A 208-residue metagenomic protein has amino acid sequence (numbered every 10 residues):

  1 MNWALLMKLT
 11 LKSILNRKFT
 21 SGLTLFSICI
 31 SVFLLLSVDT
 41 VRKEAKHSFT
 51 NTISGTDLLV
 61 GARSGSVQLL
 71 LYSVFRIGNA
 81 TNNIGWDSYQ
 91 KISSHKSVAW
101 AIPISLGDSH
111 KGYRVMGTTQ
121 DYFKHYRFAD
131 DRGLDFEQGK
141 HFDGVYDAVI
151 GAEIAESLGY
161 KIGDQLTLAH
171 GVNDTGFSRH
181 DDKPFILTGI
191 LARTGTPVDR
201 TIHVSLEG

Functional and structural regions predicted by a protein language model:
M1-L36: N-terminal Sec/SRP start-transfer signal
A4-K8, K12, K43, A148 (+1 more regions): Alpha-helical membrane and juxtamembrane elements of multi-pass inner-membrane transport and channel proteins
L5-L6, T40-E44, I84-D87: Short, conserved clusters of charged catalytic residues that mark active-site and nucleotide-handling motifs
K8-S13, S21-L23, I53-T56, R114-T118 (+1 more regions): Short acidic/polar alpha-helix capping motifs at helix-coil junctions
L11, V32-S64: Alpha-helical transmembrane segments
N16-R17, N51, R193: Membrane-interface junctions
R17, T40, K161: Residue-level signal for short amphipathic helical patches enriched in basic/charged and nearby hydrophobic residues
Q68-G208: A structural signal for hydrophobic secondary-structure junctions, strongest on transmembrane helix-loop-helix units
